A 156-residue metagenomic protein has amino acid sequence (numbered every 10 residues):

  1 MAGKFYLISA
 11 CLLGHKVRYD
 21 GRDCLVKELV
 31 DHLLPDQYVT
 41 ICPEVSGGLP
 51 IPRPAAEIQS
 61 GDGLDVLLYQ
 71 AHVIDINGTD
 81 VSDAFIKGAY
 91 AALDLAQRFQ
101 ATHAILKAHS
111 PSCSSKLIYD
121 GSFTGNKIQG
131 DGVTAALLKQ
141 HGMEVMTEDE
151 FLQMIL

Functional and structural regions predicted by a protein language model:
M1, Y19, K27, S46 (+3 more regions): Divalent-metal-activated hydrolytic enzyme cores
A2-Y6: Extreme N-terminal starter segment of soluble prokaryotic enzymes
C11, K107-S110, E150: Short, well-ordered beta-to-alpha junction loops that form the rim of enzyme active sites and present histidine/acidic
G14, G48-L49, P111-S114, Q153: Short, active-site-adjacent cap segments at secondary-structure transitions
G14-D20: Short N-terminal binding/cap micro-motifs at the start of the first secondary-structure element
R22-D23, Y119-G125: Short glycine-enriched, charge-decorated loop/helix-capping segments at active-site entrances that position
C24-I74: Short, surface-exposed acidic-centric catalytic microdomains
H103-I118, S122: Internal, conserved structured core segments that host functional sites
